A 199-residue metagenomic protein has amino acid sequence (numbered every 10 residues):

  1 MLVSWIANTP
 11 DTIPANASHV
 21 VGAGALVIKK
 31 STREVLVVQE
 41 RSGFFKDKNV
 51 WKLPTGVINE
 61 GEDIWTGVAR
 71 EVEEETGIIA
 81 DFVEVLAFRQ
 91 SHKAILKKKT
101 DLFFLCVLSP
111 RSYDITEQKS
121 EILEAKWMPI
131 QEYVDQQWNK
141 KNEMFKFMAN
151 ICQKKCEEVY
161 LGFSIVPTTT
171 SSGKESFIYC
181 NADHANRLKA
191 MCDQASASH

Functional and structural regions predicted by a protein language model:
M1-G24: Acidic, metal-coordinating catalytic segment for phosphate/diphosphate chemistry, firing primarily on the Nudix
S4-N8, K29-S31, Q90-I115, I130 (+1 more regions): Active-site-adjacent beta-strand/loop module that shapes the phosphate/pyrophosphate-binding cleft
A17-H19, K98, S171: A short catalytic or substrate-binding loop motif that flags glycine-/basic-rich loops and adjacent residues that bind
V21-A23, F104, L123: Change "...and in nucleic-acid phosphodiester-cleaving endonucleases..." to "...and in nucleic-acid processing enzymes
L26, R70, E74, W127 (+1 more regions): Charged/polar positions on well-ordered alpha helices
K30-E74, I78-L102, R111, I122 (+4 more regions): Conserved Nudix-box catalytic region and its N-terminal flanking loop in Nudix hydrolases and closely related
G43-V50, E60, E117-H199: Nudix hydrolase/Nudix homology domain
